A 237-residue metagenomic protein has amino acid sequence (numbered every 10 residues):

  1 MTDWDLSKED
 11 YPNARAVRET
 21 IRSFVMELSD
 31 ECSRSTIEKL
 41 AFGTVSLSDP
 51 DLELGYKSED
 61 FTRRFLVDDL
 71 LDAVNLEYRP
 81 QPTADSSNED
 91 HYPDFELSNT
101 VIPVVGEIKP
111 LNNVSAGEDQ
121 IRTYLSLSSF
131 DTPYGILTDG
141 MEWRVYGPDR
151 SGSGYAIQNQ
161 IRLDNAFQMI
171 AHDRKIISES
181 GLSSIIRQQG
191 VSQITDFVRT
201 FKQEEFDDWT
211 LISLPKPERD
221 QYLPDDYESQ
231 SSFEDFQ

Functional and structural regions predicted by a protein language model:
M1-Y134, E142-Q237: A short, conserved, highly charged catalytic patch centered on acidic carboxylates
